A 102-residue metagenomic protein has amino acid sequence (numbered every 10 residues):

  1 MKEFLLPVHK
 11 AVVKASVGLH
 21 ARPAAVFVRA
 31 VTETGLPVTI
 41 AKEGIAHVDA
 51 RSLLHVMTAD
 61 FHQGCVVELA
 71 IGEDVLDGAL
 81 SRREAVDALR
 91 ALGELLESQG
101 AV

Functional and structural regions predicted by a protein language model:
M1-K10, E94: SAM-dependent methyltransferases
P7-V13, C65-V67: Short amphipathic alpha-helical segments
V12, S16-F61: Compact, glycine-rich, soluble single-domain proteins
H62-V102: C-terminal structural segments of small proteins and small subunits
